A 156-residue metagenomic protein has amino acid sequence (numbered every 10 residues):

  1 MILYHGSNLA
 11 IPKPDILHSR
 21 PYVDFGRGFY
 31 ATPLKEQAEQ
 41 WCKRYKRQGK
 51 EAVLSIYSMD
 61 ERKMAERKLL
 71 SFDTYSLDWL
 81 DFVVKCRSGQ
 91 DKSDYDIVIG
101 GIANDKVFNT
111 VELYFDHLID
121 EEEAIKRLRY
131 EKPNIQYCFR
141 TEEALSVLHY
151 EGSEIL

Functional and structural regions predicted by a protein language model:
M1-D24: Short aromatic-glycine-(Arg/Gly/Cys) micro-motifs in beta-strand/loop hairpins
L3-H5, Y30-A31, S55-S58: Short, conserved beta-strand segments within well-ordered enzyme catalytic domains that often line or immediately flank
G6-L9, G28, I99-N104: Glycine-centered flexibility motif
I11-P14, K35-Q40, L118-E121: Short amphipathic alpha-helical surface micro-motifs
R20-Y45: Extended catalytic/binding region for NAD+/ADP-ribose chemistry, centered on the ART fold
V23-D24, R44-L156: Conserved NAD+-utilizing ADP-ribose enzyme module
